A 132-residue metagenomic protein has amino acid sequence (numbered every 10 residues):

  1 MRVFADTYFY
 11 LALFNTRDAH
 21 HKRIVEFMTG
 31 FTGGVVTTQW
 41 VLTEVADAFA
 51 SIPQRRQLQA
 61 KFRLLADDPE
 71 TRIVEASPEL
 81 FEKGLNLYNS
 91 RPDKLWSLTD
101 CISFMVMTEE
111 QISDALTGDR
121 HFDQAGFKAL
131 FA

Functional and structural regions predicted by a protein language model:
M1-T37, A50-R63: Short, well-structured N-terminal submotif of metal-dependent ribonuclease cores
G34-V36, P69-R72: Short loop->beta-strand "edge-of-pocket" segments that line small-molecule binding or catalytic clefts across diverse
Q39-W40, D100, D119-R120: Short secondary-structure boundary segments
R72-D114: Active-site neighborhoods of divalent-metal-dependent phosphate/nucleic-acid chemistry enzymes
F104-M105, E109-A132: Acidic, PIN/NYN-like endoribonuclease modules and their adjacent C-terminal/linker elements
